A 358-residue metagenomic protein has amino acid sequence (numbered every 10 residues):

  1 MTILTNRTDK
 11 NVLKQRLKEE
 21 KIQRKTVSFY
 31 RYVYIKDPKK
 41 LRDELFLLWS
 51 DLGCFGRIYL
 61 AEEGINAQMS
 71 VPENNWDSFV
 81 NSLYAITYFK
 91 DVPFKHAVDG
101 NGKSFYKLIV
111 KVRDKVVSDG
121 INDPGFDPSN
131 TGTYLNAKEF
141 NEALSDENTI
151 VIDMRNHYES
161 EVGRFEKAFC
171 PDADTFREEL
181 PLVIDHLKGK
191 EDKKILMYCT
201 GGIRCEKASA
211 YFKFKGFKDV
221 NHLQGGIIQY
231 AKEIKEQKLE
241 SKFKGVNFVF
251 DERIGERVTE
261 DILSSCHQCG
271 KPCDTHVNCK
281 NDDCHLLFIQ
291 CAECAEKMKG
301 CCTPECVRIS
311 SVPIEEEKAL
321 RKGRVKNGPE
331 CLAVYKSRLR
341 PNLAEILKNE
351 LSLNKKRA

Functional and structural regions predicted by a protein language model:
T2-T133, N156-I195, I203-A358: Rhodanese-like catalytic fold shared by cysteine-dependent sulfurtransferases and DSP/PTP-type phosphatases
L52, D146-E147: Structured helix-beta-strand junction loops
G132-D146: Internal catalytic-core helix/loop-beta-alpha segment that presents or stabilizes conserved functional determinants
I150-M154: Short hydrophobic beta-strand that contains or immediately precedes a catalytic carboxylate
Y198: Cofactor-cradling patches in redox/metallo enzymes
